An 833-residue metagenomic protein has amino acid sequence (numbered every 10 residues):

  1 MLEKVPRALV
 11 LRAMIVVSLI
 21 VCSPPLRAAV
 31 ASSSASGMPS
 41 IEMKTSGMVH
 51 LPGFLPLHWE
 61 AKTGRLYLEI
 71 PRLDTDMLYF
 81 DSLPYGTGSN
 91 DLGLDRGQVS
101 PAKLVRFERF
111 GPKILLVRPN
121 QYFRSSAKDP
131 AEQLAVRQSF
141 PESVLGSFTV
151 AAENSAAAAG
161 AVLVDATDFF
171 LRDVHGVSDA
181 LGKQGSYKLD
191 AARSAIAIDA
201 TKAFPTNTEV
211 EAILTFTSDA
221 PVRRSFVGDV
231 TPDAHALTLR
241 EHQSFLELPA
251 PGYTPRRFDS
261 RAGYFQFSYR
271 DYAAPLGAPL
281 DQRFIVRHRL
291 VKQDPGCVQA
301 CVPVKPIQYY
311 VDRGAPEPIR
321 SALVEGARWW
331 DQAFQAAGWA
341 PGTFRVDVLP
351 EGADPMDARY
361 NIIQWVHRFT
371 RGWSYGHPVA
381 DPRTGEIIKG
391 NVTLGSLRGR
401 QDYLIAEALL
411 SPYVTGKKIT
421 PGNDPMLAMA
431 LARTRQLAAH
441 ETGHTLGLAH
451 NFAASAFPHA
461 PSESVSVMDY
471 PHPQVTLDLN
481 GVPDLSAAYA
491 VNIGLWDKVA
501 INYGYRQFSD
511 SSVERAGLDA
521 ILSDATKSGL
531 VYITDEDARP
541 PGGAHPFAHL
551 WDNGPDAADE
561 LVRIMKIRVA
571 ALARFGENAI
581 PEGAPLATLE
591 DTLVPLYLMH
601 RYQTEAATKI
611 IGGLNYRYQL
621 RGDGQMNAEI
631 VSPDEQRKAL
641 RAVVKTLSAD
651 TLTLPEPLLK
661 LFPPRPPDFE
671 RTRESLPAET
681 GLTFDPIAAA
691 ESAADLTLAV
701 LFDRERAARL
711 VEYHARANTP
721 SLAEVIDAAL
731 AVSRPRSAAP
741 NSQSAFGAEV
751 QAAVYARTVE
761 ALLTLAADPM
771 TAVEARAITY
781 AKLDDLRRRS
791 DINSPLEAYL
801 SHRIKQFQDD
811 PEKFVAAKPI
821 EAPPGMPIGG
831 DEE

Functional and structural regions predicted by a protein language model:
M1-L9: N-terminal secretory signal peptides that target proteins for export/translocation
R12-C22: Bacterial N-terminal signal peptides
C22-S32: Signal peptide processing junction and immediate N-terminal pro/mature segment of secreted/exported proteins
V30-A315, A333, A340, V348-Q401 (+4 more regions): Auxiliary tRNA-acceptor-end handling modules of aminoacyl-tRNA synthetases
Q98, R313, E317-E325, A428-L437 (+2 more regions): Soluble non-cytosolic domains of exported or imported proteins
R328-W339, G443-H444, L448, P473 (+2 more regions): Sec-exported extracytoplasmic/periplasmic mature domains
D347-V366, A432-S486: The catalytic-center signature of Zn2+-dependent metalloproteases
A454-S455, S462-E833: Conserved catalytic/binding loops enriched for acidic/polar residues
